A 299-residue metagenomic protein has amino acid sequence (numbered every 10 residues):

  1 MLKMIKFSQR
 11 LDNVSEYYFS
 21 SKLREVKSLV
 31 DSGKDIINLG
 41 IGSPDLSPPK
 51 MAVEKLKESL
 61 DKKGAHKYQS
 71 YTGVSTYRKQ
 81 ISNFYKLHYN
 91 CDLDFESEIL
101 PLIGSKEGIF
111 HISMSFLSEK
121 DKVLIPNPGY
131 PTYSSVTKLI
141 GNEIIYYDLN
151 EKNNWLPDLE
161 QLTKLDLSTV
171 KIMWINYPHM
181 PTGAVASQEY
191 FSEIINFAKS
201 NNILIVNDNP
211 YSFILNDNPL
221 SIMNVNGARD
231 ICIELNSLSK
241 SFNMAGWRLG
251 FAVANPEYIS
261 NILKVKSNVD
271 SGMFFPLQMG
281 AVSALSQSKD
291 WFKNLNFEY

Functional and structural regions predicted by a protein language model:
L2-I5, D12-G104, H111, L285-Q287: N-terminal small-domain helix-loop-helix segment of the aminotransferase-like
K22, V26, Y133, I194 (+1 more regions): Aromatic/hydrophobic pocket-lining residues that form π-stacking "cages" and hydrophobic walls in ligand
P49, I231-Y299: PLP-dependent aminotransferase class I/II
D92-I99, E119-K122, T169, R229-C232: Short acidic capping loops at alpha-helix termini that bridge into adjacent secondary structure
S115-T137: Conserved PLP-anchoring active-site segment centered on the Schiff-base-forming lysine
D121, N142, S200-L204, A228-D230: A short helix->loop->beta-strand "cap" motif at the edges of active sites that frequently abuts
I145, L149-L220: Active-site phosphate-binding strand-loop segment of PLP-dependent enzymes
